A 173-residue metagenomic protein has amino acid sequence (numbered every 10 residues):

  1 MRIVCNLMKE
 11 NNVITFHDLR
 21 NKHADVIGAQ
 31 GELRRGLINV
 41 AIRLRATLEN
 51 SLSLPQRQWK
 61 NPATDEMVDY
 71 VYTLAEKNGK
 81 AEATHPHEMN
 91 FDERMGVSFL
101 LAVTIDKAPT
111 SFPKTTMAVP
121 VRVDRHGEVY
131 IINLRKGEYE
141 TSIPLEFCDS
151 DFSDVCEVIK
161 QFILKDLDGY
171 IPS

Functional and structural regions predicted by a protein language model:
R2-V71: Charge-rich, low-complexity N-terminal segments
M8-N11, A29, E93, F147 (+2 more regions): Non-membrane alpha-helical secondary structure
I14-N21, D25, E76-E82, K136 (+1 more regions): Residue-level signal for well-ordered alpha-helical segments
H23-V26, Q30, A81-A83, H87 (+3 more regions): Generic, low-specificity signal for short hydrophobic/alpha-helical stretches with a mild N-terminal bias, encompassing
K60-V121: Amphipathic, interaction-prone secondary-structure segments
M117-S173: Glycine-rich, aromatic-bearing surface loops/beta-hairpins
